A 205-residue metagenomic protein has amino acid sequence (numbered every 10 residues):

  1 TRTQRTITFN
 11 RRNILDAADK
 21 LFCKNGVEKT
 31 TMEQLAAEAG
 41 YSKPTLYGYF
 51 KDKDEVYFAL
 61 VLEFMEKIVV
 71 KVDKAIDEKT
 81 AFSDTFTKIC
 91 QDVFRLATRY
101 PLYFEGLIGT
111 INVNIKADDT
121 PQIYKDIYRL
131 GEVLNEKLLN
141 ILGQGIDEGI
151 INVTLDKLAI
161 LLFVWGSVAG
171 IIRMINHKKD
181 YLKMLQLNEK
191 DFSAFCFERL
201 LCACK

Functional and structural regions predicted by a protein language model:
T1-N25, K29-E38, E55: Basic, helix-initiating cap at the start of DNA-binding domains
A39-F50: Short hydrophobic/aromatic patch on the recognition helix
L60-K88, D119, L142-Q144: Amphipathic alpha-helical linker/stalk segments
D73-Y103, K157-V164: Hydrophobic alpha-helical connector segments
D84, R129-G131, D147-W165: All-alpha amphipathic helical-bundle segments outside canonical DNA-binding/catalytic cores that form hydrophobic
R95, E136, N140-E148, L162 (+1 more regions): C-terminal peripheral helix-coil segments that are non-catalytic and often amphipathic
T98-K137, A159: Short secondary-structure transition hinges
E105-I108, T154, K183-M184: Short, hydrophobic secondary-structure boundary micro-motifs
